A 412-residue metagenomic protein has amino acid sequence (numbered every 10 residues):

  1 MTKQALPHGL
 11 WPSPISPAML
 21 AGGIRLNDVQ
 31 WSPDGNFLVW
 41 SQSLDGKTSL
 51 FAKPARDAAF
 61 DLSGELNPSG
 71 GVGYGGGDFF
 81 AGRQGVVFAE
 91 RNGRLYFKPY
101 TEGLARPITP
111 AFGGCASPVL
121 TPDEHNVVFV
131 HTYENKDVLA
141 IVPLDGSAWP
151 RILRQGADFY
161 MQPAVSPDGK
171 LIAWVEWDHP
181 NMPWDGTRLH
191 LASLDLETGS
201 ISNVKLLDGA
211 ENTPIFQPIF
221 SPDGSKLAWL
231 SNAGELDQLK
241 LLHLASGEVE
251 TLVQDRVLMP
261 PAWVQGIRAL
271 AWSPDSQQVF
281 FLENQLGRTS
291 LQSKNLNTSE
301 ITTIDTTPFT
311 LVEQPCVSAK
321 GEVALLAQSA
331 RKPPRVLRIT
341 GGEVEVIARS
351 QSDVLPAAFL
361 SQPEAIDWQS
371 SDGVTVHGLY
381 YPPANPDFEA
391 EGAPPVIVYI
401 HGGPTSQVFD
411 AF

Functional and structural regions predicted by a protein language model:
L10-F51, G71-F80: Beta-strand-rich domains and repeat architectures in extracellular enzymes and scaffolds, especially beta-propellers
P14-L20, F60-S69, L104-P110, W149-R154 (+4 more regions): A short beta-strand motif characteristic of beta-propeller blades
P33-D34, A81-R83, P122-D123, P167-D168 (+3 more regions): Residue-level detector of Asp-centered blade-edge/turn motifs that repeat once per structural unit in beta-propeller
L38, V86, V127, I172 (+3 more regions): Hydrophobic beta-strand positions that form the internal "hydrophobic ladder" of WD40/Gbeta-like beta-propeller blades
Q42-F51, N67-G73, V87-Y96, P110-C115 (+10 more regions): A flexible loop/linker signature enriched in serine peptidases of the S9 family
P54-R56, P99-G103, P143-S147, D195-E197 (+3 more regions): Short loop/turn segments that connect beta-strands within beta-propeller blades
I219-S221, V312-E322, L326-F412: Serine-hydrolase catalytic core recognition
